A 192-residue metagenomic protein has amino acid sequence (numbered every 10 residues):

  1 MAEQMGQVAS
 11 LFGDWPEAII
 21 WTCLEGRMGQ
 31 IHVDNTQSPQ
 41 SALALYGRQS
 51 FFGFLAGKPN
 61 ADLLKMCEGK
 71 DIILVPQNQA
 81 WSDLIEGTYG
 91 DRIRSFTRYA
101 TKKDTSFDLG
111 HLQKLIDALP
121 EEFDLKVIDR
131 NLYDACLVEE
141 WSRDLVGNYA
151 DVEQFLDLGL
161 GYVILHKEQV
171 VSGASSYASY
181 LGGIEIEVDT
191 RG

Functional and structural regions predicted by a protein language model:
M1-Q30: Amide-forming acyltransferase catalytic core, primarily the GNAT-like/NAT-type and related acyltransferase folds
Q7-L11, T22-C23, M66, L84 (+3 more regions): Residues that form generic nucleotide/phosphate-binding pockets
W15-G26, E139-G161: Active-site rim helix/loop that mediates acceptor-substrate recognition in acyltransferases
I20-T36, F54-A56, V152-Q154, H166-K167: Short, solvent-exposed secondary-structure boundary motifs
L24, D91-I93, D117-L119, Q154-L156 (+2 more regions): A generic structural signal for short, solvent-exposed coil/turn residues that cap or connect secondary-structure
M28-L137: Acyl-donor-binding surface of acyltransferase catalytic domains
C136-E139, E187-V188: A short secondary-structure junction signal
A150-R191: A conserved beta-strand-loop-helix scaffold within acyl/acetyltransferase catalytic domains
